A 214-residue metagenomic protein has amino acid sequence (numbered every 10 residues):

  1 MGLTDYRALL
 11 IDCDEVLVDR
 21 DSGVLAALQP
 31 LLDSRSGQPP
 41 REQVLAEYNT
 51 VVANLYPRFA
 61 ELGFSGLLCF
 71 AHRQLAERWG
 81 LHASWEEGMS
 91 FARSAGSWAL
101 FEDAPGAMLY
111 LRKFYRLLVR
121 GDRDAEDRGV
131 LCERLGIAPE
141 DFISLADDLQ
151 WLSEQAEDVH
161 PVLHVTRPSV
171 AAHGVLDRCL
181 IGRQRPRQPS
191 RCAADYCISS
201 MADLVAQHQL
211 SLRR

Functional and structural regions predicted by a protein language model:
M1-L9, L109, R120-R214: Asp-based, Mg2+/Mn2+-dependent phosphohydrolase catalytic module
L3-E102: N-terminal helical cap/lid subdomain that shapes the substrate entry/recognition surface in HAD-like hydrolases
A26, A46, E77, G106-K113 (+3 more regions): Replace "anionic and nucleotidyl ligands
S36, G80, F114-Y115, G136 (+1 more regions): Glycine-centered loop/turn motif at secondary-structure junctions
S36-P40, A83, Y115, V119 (+2 more regions): Secondary-structure boundary/capping signal
G63, W98, V119, P161-V162: Residue-level marker of alpha-helix boundaries and capping positions
A83-E133, I143-L145: Substrate-recognition element of Asp-dependent hydrolases with the DxDx(T/V) motif
